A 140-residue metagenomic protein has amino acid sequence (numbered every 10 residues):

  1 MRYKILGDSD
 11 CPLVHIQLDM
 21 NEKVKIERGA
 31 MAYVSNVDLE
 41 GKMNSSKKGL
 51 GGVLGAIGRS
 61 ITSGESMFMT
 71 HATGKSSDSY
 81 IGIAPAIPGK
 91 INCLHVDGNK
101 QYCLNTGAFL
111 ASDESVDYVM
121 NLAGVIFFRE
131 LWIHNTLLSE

Functional and structural regions predicted by a protein language model:
M1-E140: Composition-driven recognition of glycine/serine/threonine/acidic- and proline-rich low-complexity segments and repeats
